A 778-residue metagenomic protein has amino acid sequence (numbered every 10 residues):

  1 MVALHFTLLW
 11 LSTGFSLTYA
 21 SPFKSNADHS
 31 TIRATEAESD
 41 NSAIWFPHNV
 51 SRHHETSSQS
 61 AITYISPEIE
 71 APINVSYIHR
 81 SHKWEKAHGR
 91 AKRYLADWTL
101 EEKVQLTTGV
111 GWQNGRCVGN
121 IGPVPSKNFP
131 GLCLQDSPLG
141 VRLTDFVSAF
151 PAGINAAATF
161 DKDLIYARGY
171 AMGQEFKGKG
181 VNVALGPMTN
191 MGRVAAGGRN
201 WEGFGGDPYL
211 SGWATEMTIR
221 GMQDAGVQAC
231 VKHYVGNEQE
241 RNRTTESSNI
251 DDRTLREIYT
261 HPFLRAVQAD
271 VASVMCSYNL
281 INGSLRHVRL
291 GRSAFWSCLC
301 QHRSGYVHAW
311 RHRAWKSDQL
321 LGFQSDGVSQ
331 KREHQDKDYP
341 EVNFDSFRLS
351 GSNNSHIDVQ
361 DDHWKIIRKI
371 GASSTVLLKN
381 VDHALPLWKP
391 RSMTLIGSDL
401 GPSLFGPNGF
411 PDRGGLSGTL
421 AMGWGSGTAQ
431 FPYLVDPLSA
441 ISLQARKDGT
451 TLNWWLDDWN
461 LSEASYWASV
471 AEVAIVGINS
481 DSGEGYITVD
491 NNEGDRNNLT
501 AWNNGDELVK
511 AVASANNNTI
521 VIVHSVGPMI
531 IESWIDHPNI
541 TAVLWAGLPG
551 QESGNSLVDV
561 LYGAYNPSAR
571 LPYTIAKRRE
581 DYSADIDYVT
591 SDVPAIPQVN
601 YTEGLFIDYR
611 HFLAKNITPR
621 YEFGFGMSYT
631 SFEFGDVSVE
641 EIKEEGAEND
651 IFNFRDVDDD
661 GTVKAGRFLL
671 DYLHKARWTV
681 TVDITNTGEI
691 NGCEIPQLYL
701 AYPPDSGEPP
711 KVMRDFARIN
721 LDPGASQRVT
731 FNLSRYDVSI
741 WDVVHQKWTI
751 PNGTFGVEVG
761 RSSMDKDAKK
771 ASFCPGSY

Functional and structural regions predicted by a protein language model:
M1-A27: Fungal secretory targeting signals
A20-I740, T754-V759, S763: Glycoside hydrolase catalytic-domain context in secreted enzymes
V744-T754: Eukaryote-biased detector of low-complexity, proline/serine/threonine-rich segments and adjacent exposed loops
D765-Y778: Short beta-strand elements
